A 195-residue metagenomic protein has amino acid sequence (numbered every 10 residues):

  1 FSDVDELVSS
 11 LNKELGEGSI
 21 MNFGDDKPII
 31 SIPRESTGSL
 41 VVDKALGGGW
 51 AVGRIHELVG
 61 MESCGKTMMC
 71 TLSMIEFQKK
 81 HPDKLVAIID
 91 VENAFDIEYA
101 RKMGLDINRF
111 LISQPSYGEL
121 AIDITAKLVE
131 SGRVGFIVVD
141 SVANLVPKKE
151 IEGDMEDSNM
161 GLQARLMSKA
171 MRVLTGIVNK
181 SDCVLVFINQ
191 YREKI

Functional and structural regions predicted by a protein language model:
S2-S113, I122-E130: The Walker A/P-loop phosphate-binding site
D26, V91-N93, P115-Y117, S141-N144 (+1 more regions): Short, ordered loop/turn segments at secondary-structure junctions
E35-S39, T67, G118, M160 (+1 more regions): A conditional alpha-helix N-cap/helix-loop micro-motif detector
K84, R133, C183: Short coil/turn segments at beta-strand junctions that form active-site/ligand-binding loops
F95-Y99, L120-I122, L145-K149, K194-I195: Switch/connector loops and helix/strand junctions flanking conserved nucleotide-binding motifs in nucleotide-processing
I124-I137, L174: Short amphipathic alpha-helices and their capping/turn segments at secondary-structure boundaries
F136-C183, F187-I195: Conserved P-loop NTPase nucleotide-binding/switch module
